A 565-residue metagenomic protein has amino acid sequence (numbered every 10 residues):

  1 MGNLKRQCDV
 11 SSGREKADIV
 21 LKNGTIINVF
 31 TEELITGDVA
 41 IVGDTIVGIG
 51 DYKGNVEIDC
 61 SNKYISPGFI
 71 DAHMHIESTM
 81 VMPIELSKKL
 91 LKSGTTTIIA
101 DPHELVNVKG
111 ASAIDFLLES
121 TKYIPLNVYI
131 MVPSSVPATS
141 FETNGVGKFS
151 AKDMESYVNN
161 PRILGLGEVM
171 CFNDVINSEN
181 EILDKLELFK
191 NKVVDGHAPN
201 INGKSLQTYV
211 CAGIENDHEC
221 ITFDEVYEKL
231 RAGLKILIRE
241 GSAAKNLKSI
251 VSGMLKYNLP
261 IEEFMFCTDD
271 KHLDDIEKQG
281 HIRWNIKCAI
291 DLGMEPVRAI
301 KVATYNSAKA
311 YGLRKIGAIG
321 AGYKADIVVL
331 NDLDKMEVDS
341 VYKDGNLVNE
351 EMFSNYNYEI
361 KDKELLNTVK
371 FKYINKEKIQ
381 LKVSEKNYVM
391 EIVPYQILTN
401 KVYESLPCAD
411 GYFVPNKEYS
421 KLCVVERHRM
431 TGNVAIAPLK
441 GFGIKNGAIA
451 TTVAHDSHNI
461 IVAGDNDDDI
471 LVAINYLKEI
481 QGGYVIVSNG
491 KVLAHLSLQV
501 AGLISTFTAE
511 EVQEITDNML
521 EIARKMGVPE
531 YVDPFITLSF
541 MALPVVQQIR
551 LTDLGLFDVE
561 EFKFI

Functional and structural regions predicted by a protein language model:
M1-V42, G50, L91-S93, E277-G293 (+1 more regions): Active-site microenvironment of metallo-dependent hydrolases
G2, R6-V10, S87-V193, V492-S497: Divalent-metal coordination cores built from histidine and acidic residues
G24, D44, N62, H73 (+9 more regions): Divalent metal-coordination and catalytic microenvironments
Y52, E57-S120, D468: Metal-associated gating/positioning segment near the N- to mid-region
D71-M82, A138-F149, E215: Active-site mouth loops of central-metabolism enzymes
P102-L105, P133-S135, C171, P199-N200 (+5 more regions): Short, ordered loop/turn segments at secondary-structure junctions
K109-A113, T139-G145, N177-E181, S205-Y209 (+8 more regions): Short acidic, glycine/serine/threonine-rich loops at helix termini
K148-E168, N173-I238, K245-F266, E277-D291 (+1 more regions): Histidine/acidic residue-rich metal-binding segments in metalloenzymes
